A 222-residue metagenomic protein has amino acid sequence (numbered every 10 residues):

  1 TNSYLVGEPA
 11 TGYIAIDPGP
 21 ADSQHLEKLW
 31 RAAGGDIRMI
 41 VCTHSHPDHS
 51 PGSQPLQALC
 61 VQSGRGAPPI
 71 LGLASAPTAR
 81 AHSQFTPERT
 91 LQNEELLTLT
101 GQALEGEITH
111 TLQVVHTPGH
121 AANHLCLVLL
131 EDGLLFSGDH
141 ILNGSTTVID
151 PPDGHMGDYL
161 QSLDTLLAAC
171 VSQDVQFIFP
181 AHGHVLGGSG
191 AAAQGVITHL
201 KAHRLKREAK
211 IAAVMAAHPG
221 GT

Functional and structural regions predicted by a protein language model:
T1-G35, C126-N143: Conserved beta-strand hairpin/beta-sheet module of binuclear metal-dependent hydrolase folds, prominently
V6, D17, H44, L56 (+6 more regions): Divalent metal-coordination and catalytic microenvironments
A15-P18, I37-H46, L71-A74, H116-G119 (+2 more regions): Active-site neighborhood of phospho(di)ester-bond hydrolases with catalytic His/Asp-centered motifs
P18-Q113, G195: Active-site HxH/HxHxD metal-binding segment of metal-dependent hydrolases
D22-S23, S45-G52, P77-T78, A121-H124 (+3 more regions): Active-site environment of divalent metal-dependent phosphoester hydrolases
L134, G157-H218: Divalent-metal (often Zn2+) His-rich catalytic cores of metallo-beta-lactamase-fold enzymes
N143-D153: Surface-exposed cleft-lining segments at the edges of enzyme active sites
T222: DNA-recognition alpha helix
